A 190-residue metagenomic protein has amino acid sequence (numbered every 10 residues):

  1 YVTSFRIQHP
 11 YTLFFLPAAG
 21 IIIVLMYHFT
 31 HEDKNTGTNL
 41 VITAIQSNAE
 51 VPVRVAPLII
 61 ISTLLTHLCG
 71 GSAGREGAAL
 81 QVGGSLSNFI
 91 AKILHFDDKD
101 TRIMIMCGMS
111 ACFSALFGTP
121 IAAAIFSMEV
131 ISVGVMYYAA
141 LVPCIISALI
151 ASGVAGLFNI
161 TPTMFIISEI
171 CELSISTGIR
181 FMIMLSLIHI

Functional and structural regions predicted by a protein language model:
Y1-H189: Alpha-helical transmembrane segments and immediately membrane-proximal extracytoplasmic
